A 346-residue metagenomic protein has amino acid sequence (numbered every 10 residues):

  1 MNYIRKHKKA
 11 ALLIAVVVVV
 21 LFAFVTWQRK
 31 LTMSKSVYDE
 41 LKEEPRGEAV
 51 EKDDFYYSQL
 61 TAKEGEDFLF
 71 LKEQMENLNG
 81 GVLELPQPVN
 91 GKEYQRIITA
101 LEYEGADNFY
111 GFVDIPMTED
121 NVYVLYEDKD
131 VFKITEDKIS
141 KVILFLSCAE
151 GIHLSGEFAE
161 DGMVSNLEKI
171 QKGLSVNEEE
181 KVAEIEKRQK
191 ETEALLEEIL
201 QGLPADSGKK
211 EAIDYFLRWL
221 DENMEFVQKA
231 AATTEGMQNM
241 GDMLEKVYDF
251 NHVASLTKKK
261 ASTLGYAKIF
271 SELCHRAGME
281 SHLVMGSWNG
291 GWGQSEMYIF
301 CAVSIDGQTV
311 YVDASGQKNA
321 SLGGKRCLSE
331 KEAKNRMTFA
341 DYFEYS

Functional and structural regions predicted by a protein language model:
N2-V17: N-terminal Sec-pathway targeting helices
V18-Q28: Hydrophobic alpha-helical membrane-insertion segments, chiefly the h-region of N-terminal signal peptides
W27-Q171: Intrinsically disordered, low-complexity N-terminal segments that are enriched in acidic
L174-N177: Extended, well-ordered protein cores
E180-S255: Secondary-structure boundary elements
V182, E186, E222-N223, C327-R336 (+1 more regions): Solvent-exposed soluble domains appended to multi-pass membrane proteins
H252-Y266: A short, highly charged nucleic-acid-interacting micro-segment common to nuclease and nuclease-linked defense proteins
L264-R336: Hydrophobic/aromatic-rich core segments of domains that either
